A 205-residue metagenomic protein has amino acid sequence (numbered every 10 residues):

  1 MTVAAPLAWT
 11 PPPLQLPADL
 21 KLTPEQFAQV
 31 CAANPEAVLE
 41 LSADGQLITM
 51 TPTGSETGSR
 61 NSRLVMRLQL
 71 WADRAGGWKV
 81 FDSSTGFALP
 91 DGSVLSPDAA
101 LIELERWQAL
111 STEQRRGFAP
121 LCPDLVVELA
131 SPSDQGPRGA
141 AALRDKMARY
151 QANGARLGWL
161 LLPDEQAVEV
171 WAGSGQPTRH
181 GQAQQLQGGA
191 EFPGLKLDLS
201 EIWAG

Functional and structural regions predicted by a protein language model:
M1-G205: Gly/Pro/Ser/Thr-rich low-complexity, intrinsically disordered segments predominantly at protein N-termini
